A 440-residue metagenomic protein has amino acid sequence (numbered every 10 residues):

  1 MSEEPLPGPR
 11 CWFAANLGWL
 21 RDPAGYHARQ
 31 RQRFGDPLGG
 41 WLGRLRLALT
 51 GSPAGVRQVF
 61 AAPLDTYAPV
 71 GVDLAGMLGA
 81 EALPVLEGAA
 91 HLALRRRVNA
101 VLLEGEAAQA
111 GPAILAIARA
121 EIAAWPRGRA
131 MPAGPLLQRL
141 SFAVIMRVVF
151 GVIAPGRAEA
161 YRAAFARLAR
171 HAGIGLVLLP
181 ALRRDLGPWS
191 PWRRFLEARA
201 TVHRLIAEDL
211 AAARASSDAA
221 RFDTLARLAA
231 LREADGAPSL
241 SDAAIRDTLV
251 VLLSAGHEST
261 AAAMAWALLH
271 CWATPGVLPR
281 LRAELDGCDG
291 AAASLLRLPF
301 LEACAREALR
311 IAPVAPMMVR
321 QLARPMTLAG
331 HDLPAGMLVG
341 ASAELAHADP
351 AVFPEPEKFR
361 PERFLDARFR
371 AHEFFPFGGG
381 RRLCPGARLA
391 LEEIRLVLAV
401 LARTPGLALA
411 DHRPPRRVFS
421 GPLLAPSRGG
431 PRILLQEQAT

Functional and structural regions predicted by a protein language model:
M1-A93, A108, A113-A120, P155-G156 (+3 more regions): N-terminal membrane-proximal hinge/A-helix region immediately C-terminal to the signal-anchor transmembrane segment
M1-P5, Y67-A75, A90, E106-A262: Cytochrome P450 heme-thiolate monooxygenase catalytic core
P5-R10, G111, L115, R167 (+8 more regions): Cytochrome P450 I-helix active-site segment
A14-G35, A291-A329, P350: Conserved cytochrome P450 K-helix E-x-x-R motif and the immediately C-terminal K′/meander segment
R31, A118, A166-R167, D286-C288 (+2 more regions): Cytochrome P450 proximal C-terminal region
L64-D65, A341-R368: Conserved cytochrome P450 K-helix/beta-meander segment immediately N-terminal to the heme-binding cysteine loop
S259-E284, R388-P405: Cytochrome P450 catalytic-core helices
